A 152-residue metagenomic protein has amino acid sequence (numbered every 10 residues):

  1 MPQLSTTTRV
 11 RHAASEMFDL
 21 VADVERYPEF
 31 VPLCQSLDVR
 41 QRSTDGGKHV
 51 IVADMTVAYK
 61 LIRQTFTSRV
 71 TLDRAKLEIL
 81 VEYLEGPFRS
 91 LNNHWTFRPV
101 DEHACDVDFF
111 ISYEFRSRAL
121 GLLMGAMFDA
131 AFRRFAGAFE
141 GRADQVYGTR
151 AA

Functional and structural regions predicted by a protein language model:
M1-K48, E102, T149-A152: Hydrophobic ligand-binding cavity/cleft-lining segments
Q3-S5, R63-T67, S90-N93: Short, surface-exposed coil-to-beta transition loops
T7-R11, D38, T56, R69-T71 (+3 more regions): Generic structural detector for well-ordered beta-strands
S15, W95, G137: Short alpha-helical basic/polar micro-motif
M17-F18, Y27, A53, V70 (+2 more regions): Hydrophobic pocket/interface hotspot
E25, F132, A136, E140-Y147: Short amphipathic alpha-helical signal-transduction/dimerization elements
V39-E85, A138-R142, R150: Glycine-rich portal/gate segments that line the openings of hydrophobic small-molecule binding cavities
L80-R134: Beta-strand/loop substructures that line and gate deep hydrophobic ligand-binding cavities in soluble
